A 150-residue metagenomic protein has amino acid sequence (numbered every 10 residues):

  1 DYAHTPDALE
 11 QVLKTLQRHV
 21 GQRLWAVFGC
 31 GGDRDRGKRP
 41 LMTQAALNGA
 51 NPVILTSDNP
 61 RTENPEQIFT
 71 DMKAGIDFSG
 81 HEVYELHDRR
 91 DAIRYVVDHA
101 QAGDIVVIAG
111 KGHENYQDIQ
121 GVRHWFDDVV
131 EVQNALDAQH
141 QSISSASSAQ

Functional and structural regions predicted by a protein language model:
Y2-Q150: ATP-dependent carboxylate-amine ligase
